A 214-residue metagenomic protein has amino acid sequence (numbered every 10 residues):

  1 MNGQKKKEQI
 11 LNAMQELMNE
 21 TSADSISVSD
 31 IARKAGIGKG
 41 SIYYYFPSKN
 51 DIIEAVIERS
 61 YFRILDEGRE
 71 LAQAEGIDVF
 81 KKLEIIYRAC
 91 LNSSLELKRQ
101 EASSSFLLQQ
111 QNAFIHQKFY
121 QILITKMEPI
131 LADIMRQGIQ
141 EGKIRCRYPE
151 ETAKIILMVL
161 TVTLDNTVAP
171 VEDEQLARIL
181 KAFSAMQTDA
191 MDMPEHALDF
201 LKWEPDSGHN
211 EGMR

Functional and structural regions predicted by a protein language model:
K6, K49, S60, I64 (+5 more regions): Hydrophobic/aromatic residues within well-ordered alpha-helical segments
Q9, L17-D51, A55, R59: Helix-turn-helix
A55, R59, R69-Q100, A153-I156: Hydrophobic alpha-helical connector segments
L71, E75, E101-L108, T167-P170: Secondary-structure edge/capping motif, primarily at the C-terminal ends of alpha-helices and the immediately following
K81, I122-L123, R136-I155, D173-R178: All-alpha amphipathic helical-bundle segments outside canonical DNA-binding/catalytic cores that form hydrophobic
I85, P129, D133-E141, N166-R214: C-terminal peripheral helix-coil segments that are non-catalytic and often amphipathic
R88-L95, S103-Q110, A185-D192: Helix-loop "lid/cap" segments that line or gate small-molecule binding pockets
L95-A132, Q140-K143: Short secondary-structure transition hinges
